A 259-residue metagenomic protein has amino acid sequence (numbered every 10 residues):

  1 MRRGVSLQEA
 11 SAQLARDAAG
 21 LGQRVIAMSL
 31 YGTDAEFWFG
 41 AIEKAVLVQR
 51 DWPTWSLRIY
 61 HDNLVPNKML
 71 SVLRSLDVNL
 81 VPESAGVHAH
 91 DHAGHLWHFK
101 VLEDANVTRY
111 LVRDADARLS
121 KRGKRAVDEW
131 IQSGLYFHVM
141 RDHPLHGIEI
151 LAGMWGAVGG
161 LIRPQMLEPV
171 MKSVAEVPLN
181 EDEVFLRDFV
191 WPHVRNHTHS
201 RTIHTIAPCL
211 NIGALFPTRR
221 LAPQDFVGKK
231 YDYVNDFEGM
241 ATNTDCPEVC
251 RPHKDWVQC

Functional and structural regions predicted by a protein language model:
M1-V87: N-terminal anchoring/stem segment of glycosyltransferases
A85, A115-A117: Short acidic donor-binding/metal-coordinating loop in glycosyltransferase active sites
V87-W97: A short, glycine-/small-residue-rich helix N-cap motif at loop->alpha-helix starts within glycosyltransferase
Y110: Short aromatic/hydrophobic "clamp" motif used to bind/position activated sugar donors
L119-I150: Conserved donor-nucleotide/metal-binding helix-loop-beta segment in metal-dependent transferases, i.e., the alpha-helix
V139, H143-C259: Catalytic core and acceptor-binding pocket of nucleotide-sugar-dependent glycosyltransferases
